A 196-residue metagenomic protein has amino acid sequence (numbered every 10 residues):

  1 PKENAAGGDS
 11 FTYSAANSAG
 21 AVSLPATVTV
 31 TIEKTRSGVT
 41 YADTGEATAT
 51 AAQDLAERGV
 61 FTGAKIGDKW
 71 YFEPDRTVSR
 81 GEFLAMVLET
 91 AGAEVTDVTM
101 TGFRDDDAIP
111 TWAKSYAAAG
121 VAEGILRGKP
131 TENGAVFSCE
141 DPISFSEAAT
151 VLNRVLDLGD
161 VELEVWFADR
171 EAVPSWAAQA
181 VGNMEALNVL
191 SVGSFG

Functional and structural regions predicted by a protein language model:
P1-K2, M184, V189, F195-G196: Proteins with a high burden of low-complexity, intrinsically disordered sequence enriched in S/T/G/P/A and R, requiring
P1-K34: Acidic, turn/loop-rich segments in luminal/extracellular domains of secretory-pathway and cell-surface proteins
A5, A15-N17, G63, A117-G120: Small side chains
A19-A21, A49, T111, G120 (+2 more regions): Amphipathic alpha-helical interaction segments
E33-T50, E57, T62-L84, L88-S115 (+3 more regions): Feature responds to low-complexity, polar/acidic, surface-exposed segments characteristic of secreted/exported proteins
A56, A117, V121-A122, E185: Alpha-helix C-terminal capping/helix-coil junction sites
V181: Catalytic cores of secreted/periplasmic or lumenal enzymes
